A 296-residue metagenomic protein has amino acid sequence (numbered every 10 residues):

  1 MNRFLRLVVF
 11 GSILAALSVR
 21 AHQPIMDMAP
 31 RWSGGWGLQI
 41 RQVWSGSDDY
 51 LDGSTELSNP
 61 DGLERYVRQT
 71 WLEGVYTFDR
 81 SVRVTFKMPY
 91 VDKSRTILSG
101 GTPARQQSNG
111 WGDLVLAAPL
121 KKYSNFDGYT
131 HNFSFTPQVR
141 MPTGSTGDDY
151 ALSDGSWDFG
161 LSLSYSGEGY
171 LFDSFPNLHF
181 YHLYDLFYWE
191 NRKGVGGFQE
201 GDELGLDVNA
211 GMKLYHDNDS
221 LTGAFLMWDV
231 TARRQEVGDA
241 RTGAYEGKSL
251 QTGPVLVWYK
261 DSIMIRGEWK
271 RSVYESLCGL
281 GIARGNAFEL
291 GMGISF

Functional and structural regions predicted by a protein language model:
V19-D52, F126, T130: Outer-membrane beta-barrel biogenesis signature
M26-G34, S81, Y123-F133, Y170-F180 (+2 more regions): Short loop/turn motifs that connect adjacent beta-strands in outer-membrane beta-barrel proteins
G34, Y66-T70, S108-L116, H131 (+5 more regions): Residues that define the transmembrane beta-barrel architecture of outer-membrane proteins
L38-G46, F86-Y90, F135-M141, L178-Y188 (+3 more regions): Transmembrane beta-barrel strands of outer-membrane/channel proteins
I40-Q42, L72-Y76, F86, L116-K122 (+6 more regions): Residues on the lipid-exposed face of transmembrane beta-strands in outer-membrane beta-barrel proteins
W44-Q69, D149: Surface-exposed strand-loop-strand hairpins of Gram-negative outer-membrane beta-barrel proteins
S45-D49, K93-I97, N125, V139-D149 (+5 more regions): Sequence/structural signature of outer-membrane beta-barrel proteins
D49-G53, P60, G197-F296: Outer membrane beta-barrel transmembrane domains
